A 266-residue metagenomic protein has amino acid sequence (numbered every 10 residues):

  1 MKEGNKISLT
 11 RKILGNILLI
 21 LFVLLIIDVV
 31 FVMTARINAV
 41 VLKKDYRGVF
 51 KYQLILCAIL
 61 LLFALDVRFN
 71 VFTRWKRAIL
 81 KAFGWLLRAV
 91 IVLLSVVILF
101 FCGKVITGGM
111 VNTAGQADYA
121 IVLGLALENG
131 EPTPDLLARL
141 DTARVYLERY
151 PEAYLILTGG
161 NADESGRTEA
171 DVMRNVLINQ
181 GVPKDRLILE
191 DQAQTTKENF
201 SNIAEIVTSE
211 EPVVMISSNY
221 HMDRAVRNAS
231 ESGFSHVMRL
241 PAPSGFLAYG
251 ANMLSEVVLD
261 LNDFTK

Functional and structural regions predicted by a protein language model:
M1-N16, S209: Short, Lys/Arg-enriched, disordered terminal segments
N5-S8, L42-K43, N70-F83: Membrane-interface helix-boundary motifs at transmembrane edges
L14-V71: Membrane-embedded alpha-helical segments of integral membrane proteins
L25, V29, L60, L94-F101 (+1 more regions): Helical transmembrane-bundle signal
V32, R36-A39, V71-R74, F101 (+1 more regions): Perimembrane helix-loop junctions in membrane proteins
K81-K104: Internal/C-terminal transmembrane anchor helices
F100-M253: A structural signal for short, hydrophobic/glycine-enriched beta-strand patches
Y249-K266: A transmembrane-helix-recognition feature enriched in membrane-embedded lipid enzymes and envelope glyco-/phospholipid
